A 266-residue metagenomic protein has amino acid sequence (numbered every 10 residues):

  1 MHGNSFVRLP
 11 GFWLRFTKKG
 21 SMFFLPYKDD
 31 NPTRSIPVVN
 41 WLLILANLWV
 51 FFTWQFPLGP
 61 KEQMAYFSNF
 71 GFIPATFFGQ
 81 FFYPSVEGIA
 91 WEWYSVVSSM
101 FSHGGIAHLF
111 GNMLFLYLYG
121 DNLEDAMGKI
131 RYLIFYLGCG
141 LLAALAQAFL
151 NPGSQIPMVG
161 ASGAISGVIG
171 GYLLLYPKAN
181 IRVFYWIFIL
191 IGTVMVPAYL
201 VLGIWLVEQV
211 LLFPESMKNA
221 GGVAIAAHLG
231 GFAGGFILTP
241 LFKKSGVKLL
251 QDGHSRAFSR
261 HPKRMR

Functional and structural regions predicted by a protein language model:
F6-R266: A detector for small-residue-rich transmembrane helices and their helix-helix packing motifs
